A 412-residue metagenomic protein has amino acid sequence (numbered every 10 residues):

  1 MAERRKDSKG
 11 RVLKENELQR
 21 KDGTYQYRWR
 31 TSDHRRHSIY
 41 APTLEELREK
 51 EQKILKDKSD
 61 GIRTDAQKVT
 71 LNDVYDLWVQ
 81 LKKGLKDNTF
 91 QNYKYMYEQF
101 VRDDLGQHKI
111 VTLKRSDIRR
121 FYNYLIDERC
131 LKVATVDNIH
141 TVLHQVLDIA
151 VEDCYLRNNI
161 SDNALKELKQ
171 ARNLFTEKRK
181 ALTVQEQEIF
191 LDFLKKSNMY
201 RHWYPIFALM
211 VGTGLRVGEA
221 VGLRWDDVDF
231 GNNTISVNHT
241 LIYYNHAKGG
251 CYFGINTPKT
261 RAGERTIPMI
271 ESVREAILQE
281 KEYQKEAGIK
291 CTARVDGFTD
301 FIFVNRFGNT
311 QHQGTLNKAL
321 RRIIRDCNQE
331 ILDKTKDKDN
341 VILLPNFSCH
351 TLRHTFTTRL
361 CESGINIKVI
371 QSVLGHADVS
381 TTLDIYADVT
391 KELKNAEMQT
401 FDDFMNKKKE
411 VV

Functional and structural regions predicted by a protein language model:
M1-P42, N238-H246: Short, Arg/Lys-rich segments that mark the N-terminal edge of DNA/RNA- and chromatin-recognition modules
L18-T112, S116, E282-F298, K391: N-terminal DNA-binding module of tyrosine recombinases/phage integrases
R36-T43, Q67, V79-N158, T176 (+4 more regions): N-terminal core-binding DNA-recognition domain of tyrosine site-specific recombinases/integrases
H37-I39, T43-L44, T234-S236, N245-H246 (+2 more regions): C-terminal catalytic core of Y-nucleophile DNA break-rejoin enzymes
V133, D137-I139, E152, L156-N158 (+5 more regions): Basic, Lys/Arg- and aromatic-enriched nucleic-acid-binding interface segment
N173, L241-Y243, L374-Q399: Catalytic-site neighborhood detector that most strongly recognizes the C-terminal catalytic loop/helix of tyrosine
D192-W203, T213, I267, Y283-A293 (+4 more regions): Short, basic (Lys/Arg/His-rich) helix/loop patches that form interaction surfaces in the mid-to-C-terminal regions
N232, Y243-E264, E271-V273, L332-D339 (+1 more regions): C-terminal secondary-structure termini that scaffold catalytic or DNA-interacting sites
